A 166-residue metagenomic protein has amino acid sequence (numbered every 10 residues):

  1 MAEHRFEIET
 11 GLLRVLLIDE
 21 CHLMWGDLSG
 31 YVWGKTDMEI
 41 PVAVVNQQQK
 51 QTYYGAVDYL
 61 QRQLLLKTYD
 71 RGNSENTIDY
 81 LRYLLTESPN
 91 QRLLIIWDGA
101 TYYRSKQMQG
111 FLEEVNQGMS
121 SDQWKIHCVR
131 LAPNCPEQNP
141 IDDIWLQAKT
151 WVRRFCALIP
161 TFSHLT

Functional and structural regions predicted by a protein language model:
M1-T166: Short functional hotspots at interaction and active-site rims
